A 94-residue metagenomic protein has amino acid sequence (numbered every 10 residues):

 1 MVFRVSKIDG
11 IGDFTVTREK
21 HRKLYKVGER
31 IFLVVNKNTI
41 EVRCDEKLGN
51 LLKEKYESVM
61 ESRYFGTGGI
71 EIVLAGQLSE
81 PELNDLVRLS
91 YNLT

Functional and structural regions predicted by a protein language model:
M1-T94: Charge-dense, helix-prone N-terminal extensions
